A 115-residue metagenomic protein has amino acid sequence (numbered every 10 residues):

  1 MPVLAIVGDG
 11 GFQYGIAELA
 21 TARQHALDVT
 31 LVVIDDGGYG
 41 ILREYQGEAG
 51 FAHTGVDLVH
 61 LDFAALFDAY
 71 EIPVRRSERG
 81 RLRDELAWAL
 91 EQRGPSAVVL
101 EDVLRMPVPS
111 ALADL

Functional and structural regions predicted by a protein language model:
M1-L115: Thiamine diphosphate
